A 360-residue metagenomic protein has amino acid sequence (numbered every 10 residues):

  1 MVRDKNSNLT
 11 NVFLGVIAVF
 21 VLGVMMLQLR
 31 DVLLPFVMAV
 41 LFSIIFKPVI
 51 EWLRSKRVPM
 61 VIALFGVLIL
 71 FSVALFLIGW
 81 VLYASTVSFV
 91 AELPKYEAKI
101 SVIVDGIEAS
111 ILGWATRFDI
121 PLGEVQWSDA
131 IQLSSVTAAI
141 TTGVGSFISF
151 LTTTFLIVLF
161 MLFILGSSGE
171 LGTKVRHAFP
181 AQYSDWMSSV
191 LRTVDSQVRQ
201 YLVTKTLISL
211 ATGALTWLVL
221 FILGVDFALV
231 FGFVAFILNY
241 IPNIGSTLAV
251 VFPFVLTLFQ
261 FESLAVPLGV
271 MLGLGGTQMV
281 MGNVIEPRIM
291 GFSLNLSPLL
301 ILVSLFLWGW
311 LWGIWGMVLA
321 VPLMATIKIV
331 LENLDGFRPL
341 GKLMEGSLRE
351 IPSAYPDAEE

Functional and structural regions predicted by a protein language model:
M1-A84, M161, A325, I329-E360: Anchoring transmembrane alpha helix of integral membrane proteins
K5-N6, T10, I50-K56, I62 (+3 more regions): Juxtamembrane membrane-interface segments in integral membrane proteins
N6-N11, S146-Q260, L264-L272: Alpha-helical transmembrane segments and their immediate interhelical loop/hinge regions in multi-pass membrane
V16-M25, I62-I78, L151-V158, T206 (+9 more regions): Generic alpha-helical transmembrane segments of integral inner-membrane proteins, especially permease/transport modules
R30-M38, I222-F233, F261-G269, L296-I301 (+2 more regions): Membrane-water interface of transmembrane alpha-helices in multipass transporters/channels
A39-S43, L70-A74, M161-I164, F233-Y240 (+6 more regions): Hydrophobic transmembrane alpha-helices
E51-S55, S88-A91, K95-V102, G106 (+8 more regions): Short amphipathic alpha-helical coupling elements at transmembrane boundaries
P267-E360: Hydrophobic alpha-helical transmembrane segments of membrane transport and translocation systems, primarily multi-pass
